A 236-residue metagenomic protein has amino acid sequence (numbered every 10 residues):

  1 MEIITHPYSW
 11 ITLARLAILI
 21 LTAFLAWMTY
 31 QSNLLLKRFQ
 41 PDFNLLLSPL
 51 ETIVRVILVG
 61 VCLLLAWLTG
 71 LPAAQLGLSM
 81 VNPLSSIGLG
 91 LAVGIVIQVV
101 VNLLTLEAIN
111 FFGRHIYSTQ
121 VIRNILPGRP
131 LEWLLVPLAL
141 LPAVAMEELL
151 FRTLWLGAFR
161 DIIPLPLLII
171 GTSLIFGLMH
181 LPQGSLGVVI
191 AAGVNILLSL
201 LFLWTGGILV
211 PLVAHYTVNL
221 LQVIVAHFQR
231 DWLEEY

Functional and structural regions predicted by a protein language model:
M1-G88, L167, V223-Y236: N-terminal, membrane-interfacial amphipathic/helix-forming hydrophobic leader that caps and precedes the first
T22-A26, L58, C62, V93 (+5 more regions): Alpha-helical transmembrane segments of multipass membrane proteins
F24-Q31, P166-M179, G184-Y236: Functionally important transmembrane alpha-helices
P41-L47, L71-A143, D161, W232-Y236: Juxtamembrane helix-loop-helix connectors linking adjacent transmembrane helices in multi-pass membrane enzymes
D42-I57, L131-L135, R160, P164-T172 (+1 more regions): Membrane-interface starts of transmembrane alpha-helices
L64-G77, P142-A158: Alpha-helical transmembrane segments and their membrane-interface junctions in multi-pass membrane proteins
L106-I125, M146-G171, L200-G207: Membrane-interface helix/loop boundary segments of multi-pass membrane proteins
N124-I125, L138-P142, G157-P164, L178-G187: Short, amphipathic, aromatic/basic-enriched membrane-interface segments that mark the entry/exit of transmembrane
